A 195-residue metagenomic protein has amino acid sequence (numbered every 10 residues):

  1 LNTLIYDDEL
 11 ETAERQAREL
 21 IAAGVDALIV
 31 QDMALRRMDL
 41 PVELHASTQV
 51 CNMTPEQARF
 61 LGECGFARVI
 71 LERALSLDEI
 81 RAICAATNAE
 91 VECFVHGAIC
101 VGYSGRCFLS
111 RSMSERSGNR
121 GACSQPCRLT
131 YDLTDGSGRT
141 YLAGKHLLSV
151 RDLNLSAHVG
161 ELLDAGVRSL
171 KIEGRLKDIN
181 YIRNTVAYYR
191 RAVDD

Functional and structural regions predicted by a protein language model:
L1-V50, E56, E79-I80, C84-S169 (+1 more regions): Active-site pocket-lining/capping segments in soluble small-molecule metabolic enzymes
H45-A46, R68-L71, L170-E173: Short catalytic-loop micro-motif centered on adjacent basic/acidic residues
G65, V69-I70, Y141: Acidic, glycine-enriched active-site microenvironments
L71-E72, V150: A short linear-motif detector with a strong N-terminal bias
R73, V95-G97, G174: Short secondary-structure boundary segments
